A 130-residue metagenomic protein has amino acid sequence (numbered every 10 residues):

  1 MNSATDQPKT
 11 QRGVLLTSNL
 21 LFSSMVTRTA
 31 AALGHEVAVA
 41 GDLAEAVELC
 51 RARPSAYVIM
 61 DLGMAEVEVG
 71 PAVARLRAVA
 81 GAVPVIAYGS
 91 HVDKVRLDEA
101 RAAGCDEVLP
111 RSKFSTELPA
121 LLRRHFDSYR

Functional and structural regions predicted by a protein language model:
M1-R12, L121-R130: Non-catalytic signal-transmission and effector/linker regions of two-component phosphorelay proteins
Q11-L20: Conserved acidic segment of CheY-like receiver
H35-G41: Short hydrophobic/Thr-rich beta-strand motif most characteristic of the beta2 strand and flanking loop of CheY-like
D42-Y57: Acidic, metal-coordinating helix/loop segments flanking the phosphotransfer/catalytic sites of two-component signaling
M60-L76: Conserved phosphotransfer microenvironments
R77-A82, A103: Conserved phosphotransfer cores of two-component systems
V83-V92: A short, hydrophobic beta-strand element within the central beta-sheet of small alpha/beta folds
V92-E107: Alpha4 helix (beta4-alpha4-beta5 surface) of REC/receiver domains from two-component response regulators
